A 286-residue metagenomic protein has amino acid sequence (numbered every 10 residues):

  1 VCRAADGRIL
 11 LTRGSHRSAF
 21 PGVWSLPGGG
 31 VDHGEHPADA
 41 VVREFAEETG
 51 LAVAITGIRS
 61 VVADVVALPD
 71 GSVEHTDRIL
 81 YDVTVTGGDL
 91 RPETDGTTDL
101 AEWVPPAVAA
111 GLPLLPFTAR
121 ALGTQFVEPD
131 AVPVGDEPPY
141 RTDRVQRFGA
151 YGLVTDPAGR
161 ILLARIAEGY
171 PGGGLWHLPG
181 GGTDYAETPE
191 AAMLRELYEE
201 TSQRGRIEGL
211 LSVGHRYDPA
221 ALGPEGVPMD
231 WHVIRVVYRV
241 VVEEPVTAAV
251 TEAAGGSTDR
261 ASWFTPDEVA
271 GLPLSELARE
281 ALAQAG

Functional and structural regions predicted by a protein language model:
V1, Q125-L153, I166, V227-P228: Acidic, metal-coordinating catalytic segment for phosphate/diphosphate chemistry, firing primarily on the Nudix
S18-G22, Y170-G174: A conserved beta-turn-beta hairpin within the catalytic core of GNAT-like acetyltransferases that forms part
W24-G29, G174-G181: Conserved acetyl-CoA binding element of GNAT-fold acetyltransferases
V31-A54, D64-T118, T183-R206, G214-L277: Unchanged
R59-S60, L211: Local beta-strand/beta-hairpin segments that build beta-sheet-rich folds
